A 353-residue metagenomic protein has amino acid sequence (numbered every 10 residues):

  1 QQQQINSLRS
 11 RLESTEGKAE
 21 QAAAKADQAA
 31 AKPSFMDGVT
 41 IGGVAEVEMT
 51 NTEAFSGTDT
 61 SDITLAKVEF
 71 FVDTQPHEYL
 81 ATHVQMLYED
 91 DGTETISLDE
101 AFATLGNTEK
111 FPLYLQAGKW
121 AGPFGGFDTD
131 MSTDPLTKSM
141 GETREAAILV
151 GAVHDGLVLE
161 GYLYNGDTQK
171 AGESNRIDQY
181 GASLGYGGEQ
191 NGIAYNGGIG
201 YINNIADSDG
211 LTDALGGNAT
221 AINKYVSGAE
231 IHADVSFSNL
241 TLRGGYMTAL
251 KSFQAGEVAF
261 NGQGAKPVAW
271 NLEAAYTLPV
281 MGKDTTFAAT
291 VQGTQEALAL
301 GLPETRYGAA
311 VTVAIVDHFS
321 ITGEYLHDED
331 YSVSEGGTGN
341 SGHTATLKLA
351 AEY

Functional and structural regions predicted by a protein language model:
Q1-E46: N-terminal periplasmic/intermembrane-space "pro-region" immediately following the signal or transit peptide
Q3-N6, H77, T294: Compositionally biased, intrinsically disordered low-complexity segments enriched in polar/proline residues
L8, T15, A24, L184 (+3 more regions): Compositionally biased regions
A30-T168, S174-G181, G185-Y201, V235 (+4 more regions): Outer membrane beta-barrel
E53-D59, A101-T108, N191-Y353: Outer-membrane beta-barrel pore domains
T168-Q169, D207: Active-site environment of divalent metal-dependent phosphoester hydrolases
